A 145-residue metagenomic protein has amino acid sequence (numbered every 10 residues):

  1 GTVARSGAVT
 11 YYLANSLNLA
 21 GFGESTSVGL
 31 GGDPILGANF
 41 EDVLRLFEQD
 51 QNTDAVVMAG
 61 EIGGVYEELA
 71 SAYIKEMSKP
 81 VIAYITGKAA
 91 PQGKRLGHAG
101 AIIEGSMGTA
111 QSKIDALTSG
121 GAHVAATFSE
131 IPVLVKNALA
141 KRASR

Functional and structural regions predicted by a protein language model:
G1-R145: Catalytic-core regions of core metabolic enzymes, especially those transforming organic acids/acyl-group intermediates
